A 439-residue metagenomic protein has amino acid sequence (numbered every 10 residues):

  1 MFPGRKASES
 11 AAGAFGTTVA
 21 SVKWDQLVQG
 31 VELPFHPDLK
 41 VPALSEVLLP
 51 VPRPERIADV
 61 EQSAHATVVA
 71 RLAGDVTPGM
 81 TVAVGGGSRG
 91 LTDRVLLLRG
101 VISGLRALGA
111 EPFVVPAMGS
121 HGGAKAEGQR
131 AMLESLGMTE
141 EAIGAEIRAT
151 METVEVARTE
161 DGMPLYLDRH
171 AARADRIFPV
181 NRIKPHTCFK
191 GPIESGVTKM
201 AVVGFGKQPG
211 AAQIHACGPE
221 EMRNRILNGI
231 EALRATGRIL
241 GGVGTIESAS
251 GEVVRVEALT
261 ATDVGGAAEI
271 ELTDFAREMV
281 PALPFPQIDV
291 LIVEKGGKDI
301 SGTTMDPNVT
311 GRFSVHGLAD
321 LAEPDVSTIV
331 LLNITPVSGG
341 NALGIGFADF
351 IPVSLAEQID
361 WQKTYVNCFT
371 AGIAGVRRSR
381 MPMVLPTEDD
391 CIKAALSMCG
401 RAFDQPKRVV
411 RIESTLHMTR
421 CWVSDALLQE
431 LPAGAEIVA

Functional and structural regions predicted by a protein language model:
F2-Q62: N-terminal amphipathic/basic leader segments beginning at the initiator methionine
P3-S8, F15-G30, P307-A439: C-terminal non-catalytic interaction/assembly regions of soluble proteins
T67-A83, R106-A107, P284-F285: Glycine-rich phosphate/diphosphate-binding loops that line cofactor/substrate pockets in enzymes
T81-T92, F113-S120, V410: Short glycine-rich or small-residue beta-strand-to-loop segments that form or flank ligand, phosphate, metal/Fe-S
T92-P112: Histidine-anchored nucleotide/phosphate-binding helix
V95, E111-E127, R158: Active-site histidine-anchored catalytic micro-motif
G128-P192: An acidic, phosphate/nucleotide-engaging active-site surface
R169, R182-I373, P382: Catalytic cores of enzyme domains
